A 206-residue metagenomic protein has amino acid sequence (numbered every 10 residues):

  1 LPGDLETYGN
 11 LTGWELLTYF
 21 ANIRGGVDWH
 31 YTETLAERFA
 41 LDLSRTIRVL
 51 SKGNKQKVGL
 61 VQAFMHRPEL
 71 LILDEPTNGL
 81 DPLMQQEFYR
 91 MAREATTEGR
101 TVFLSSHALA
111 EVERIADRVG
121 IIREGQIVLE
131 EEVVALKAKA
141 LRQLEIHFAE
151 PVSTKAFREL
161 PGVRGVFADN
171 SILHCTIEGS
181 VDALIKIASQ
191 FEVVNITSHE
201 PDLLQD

Functional and structural regions predicted by a protein language model:
L1-R123, I127-L129: ABC transporter nucleotide-binding domains
W14, L109, P151-T154, V181-D182 (+1 more regions): Alpha-helix N-cap/helix-start and coil->helix boundary motif
L17, Q143, I172, V193-V194: Short active-site oxyanion
A21, A40-L41, A156-L160, L184-F191: Alpha-helix C-terminal capping segments
P68, P161-R164, F191-E192: Structural motif
F88-T176: ABC transporter nucleotide-binding domain
T176-D206: C-terminal coupling/interaction segments
